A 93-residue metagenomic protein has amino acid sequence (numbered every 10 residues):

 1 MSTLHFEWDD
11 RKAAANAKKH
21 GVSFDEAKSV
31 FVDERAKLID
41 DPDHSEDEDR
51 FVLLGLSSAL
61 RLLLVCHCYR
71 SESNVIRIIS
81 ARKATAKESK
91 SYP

Functional and structural regions predicted by a protein language model:
M1-P93: Ribonuclease/tRNase effector modules and their secretory precursors
